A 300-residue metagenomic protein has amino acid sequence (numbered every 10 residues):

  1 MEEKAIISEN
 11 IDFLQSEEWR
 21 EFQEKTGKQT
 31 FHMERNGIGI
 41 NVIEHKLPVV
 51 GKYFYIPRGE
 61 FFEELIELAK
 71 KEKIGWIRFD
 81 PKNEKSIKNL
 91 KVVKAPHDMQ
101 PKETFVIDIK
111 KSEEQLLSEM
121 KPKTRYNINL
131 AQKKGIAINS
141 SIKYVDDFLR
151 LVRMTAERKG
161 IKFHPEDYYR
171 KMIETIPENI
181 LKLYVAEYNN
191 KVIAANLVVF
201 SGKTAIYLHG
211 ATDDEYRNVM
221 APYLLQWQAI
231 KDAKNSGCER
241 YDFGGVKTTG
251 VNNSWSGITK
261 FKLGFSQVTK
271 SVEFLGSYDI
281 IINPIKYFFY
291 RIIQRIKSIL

Functional and structural regions predicted by a protein language model:
M1-V50, E84, V92-N218: A conserved beta-strand-loop-helix scaffold within acyl/acetyltransferase catalytic domains
K4-S8, K46-P48, L90-E114, E239-L300: Active-site/acyl-donor-binding loops of N-acyltransferases
F61-E103: Non-catalytic accessory segments adjacent to catalytic cores
E67-L68, E174, I180-Y287: Aromatic (often tryptophan-rich) hydrophobic motifs at membrane interfaces
G75-D80, A137-S141, V185, R240-D242: A structural signal for short, well-ordered beta-strand segments and their strand-loop junctions that often border
